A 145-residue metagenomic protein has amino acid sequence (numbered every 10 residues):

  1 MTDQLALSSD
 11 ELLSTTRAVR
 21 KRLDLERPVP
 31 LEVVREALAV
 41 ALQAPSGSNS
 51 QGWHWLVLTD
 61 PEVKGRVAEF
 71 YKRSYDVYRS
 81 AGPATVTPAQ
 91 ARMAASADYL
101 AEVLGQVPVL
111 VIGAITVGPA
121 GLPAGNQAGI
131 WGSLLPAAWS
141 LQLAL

Functional and structural regions predicted by a protein language model:
M1-R35, Q51: Specificity-determining recognition surfaces
V34-L38, A68-Y71: A generic alpha-helix structural signal
A37, A41, S140-L141: Aromatic/hydrophobic pocket-lining residues that form π-stacking "cages" and hydrophobic walls in ligand
A44-S50: Glycine-rich phosphate/pyrophosphate-binding beta-alpha loops
P45, A144-L145: Hydrophobic pocket-lining residues that define ligand/cofactor binding sites across diverse proteins
W53-W55: A short acidic-to-branched-hydrophobic micro-motif
V57-L134: Glycine/small-residue-rich phosphate/adenosyl-binding loop
S133-P136, S140-L143: Short amphipathic alpha-helical face segments that pack within enzyme cores and frequently flank/anchor catalytic
